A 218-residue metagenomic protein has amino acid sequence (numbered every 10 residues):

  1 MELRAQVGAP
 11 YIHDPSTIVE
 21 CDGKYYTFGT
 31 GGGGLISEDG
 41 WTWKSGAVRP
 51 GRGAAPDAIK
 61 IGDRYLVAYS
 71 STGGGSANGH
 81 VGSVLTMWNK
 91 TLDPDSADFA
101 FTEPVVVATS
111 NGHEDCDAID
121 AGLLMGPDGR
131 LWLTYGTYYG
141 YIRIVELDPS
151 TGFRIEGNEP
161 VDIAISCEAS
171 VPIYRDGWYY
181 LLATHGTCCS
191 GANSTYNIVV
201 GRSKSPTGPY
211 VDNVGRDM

Functional and structural regions predicted by a protein language model:
M1-M218: Carbohydrate-active catalytic/glycan-binding domains of CAZyme proteins, especially the secreted or lumenal ectodomains
